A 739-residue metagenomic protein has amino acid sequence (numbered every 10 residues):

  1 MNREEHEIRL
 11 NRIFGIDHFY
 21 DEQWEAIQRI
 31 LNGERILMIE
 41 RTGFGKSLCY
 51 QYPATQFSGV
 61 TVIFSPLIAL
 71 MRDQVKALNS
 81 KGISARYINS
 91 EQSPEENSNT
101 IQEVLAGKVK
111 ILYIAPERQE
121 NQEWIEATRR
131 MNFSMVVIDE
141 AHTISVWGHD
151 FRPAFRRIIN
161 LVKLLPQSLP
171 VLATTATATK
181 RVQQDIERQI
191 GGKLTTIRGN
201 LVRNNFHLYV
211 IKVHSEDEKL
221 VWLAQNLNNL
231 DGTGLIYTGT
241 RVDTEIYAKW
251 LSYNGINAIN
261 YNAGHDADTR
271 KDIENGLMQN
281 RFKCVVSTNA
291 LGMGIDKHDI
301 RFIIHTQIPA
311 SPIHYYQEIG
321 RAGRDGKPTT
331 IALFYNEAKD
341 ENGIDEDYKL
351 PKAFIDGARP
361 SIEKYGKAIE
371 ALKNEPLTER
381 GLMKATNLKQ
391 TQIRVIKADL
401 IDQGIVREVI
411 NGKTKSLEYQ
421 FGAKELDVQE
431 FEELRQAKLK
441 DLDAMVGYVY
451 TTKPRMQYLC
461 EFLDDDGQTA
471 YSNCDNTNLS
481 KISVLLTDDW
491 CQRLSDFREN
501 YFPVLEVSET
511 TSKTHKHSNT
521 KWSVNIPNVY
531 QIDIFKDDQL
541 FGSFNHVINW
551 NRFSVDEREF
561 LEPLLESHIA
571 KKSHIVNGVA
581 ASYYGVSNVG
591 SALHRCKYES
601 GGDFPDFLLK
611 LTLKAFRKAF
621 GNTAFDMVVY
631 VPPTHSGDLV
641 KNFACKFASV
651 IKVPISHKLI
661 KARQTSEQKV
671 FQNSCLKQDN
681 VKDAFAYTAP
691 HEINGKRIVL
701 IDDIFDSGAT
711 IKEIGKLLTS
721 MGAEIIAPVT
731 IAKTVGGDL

Functional and structural regions predicted by a protein language model:
E4, I8-I13, D17-D21, E25-S47 (+3 more regions): Helicase motor core with emphasis on the C-terminal RecA-like subdomain
P170, T623-P633: Short glycine-rich phosphate-binding loop at a beta-alpha junction
G199-L201, A263, V629-V631, I655-E667: A short, structured active-site edge motif that brings together acidic residues
F206, F502-M627, C645, I660-N694 (+1 more regions): Active-site-facing substrate-recognition patch
I304, I308-Q317, G323-R558: C-terminal accessory region of SF2 helicases/translocases
G715-L739: A short, conserved beta-to-alpha structural element at the edge of catalytic cores that scaffolds binding
